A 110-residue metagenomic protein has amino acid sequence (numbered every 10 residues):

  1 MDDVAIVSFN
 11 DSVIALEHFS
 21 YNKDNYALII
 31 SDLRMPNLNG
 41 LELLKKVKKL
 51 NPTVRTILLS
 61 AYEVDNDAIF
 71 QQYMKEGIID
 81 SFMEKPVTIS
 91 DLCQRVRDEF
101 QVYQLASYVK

Functional and structural regions predicted by a protein language model:
M1-V7: Two-component/phosphorelay signaling modules centered on CheY-like receiver
S8-L28: Acidic, metal-coordinating helix/loop segments flanking the phosphotransfer/catalytic sites of two-component signaling
E17, L41-T53: Short amphipathic alpha-helix used as the core "switch/output" element in two-component signaling
D32: Active-site residues of response regulator receiver
M35: Receiver (REC) domain active-site loop signature in two-component systems and cognate sites in sensor histidine kinases
E42, E63-S81, S90, Q94: Alpha4 helix (beta4-alpha4-beta5 surface) of REC/receiver domains from two-component response regulators
L59-A61: Hydrophobic/aromatic residues positioned on beta-strands within the core alpha/beta folds
E84-V96, F100, Q104, Y108: C-terminal output helix
